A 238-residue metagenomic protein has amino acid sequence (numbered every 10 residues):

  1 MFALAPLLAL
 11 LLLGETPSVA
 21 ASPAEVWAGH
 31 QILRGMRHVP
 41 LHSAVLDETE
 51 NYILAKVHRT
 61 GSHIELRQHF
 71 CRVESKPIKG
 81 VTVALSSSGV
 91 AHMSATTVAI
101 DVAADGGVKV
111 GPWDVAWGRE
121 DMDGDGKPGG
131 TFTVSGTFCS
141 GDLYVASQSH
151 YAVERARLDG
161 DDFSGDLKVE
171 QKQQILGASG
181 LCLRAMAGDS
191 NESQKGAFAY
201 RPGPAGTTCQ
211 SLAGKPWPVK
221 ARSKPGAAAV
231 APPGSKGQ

Functional and structural regions predicted by a protein language model:
L4-L12: Hydrophobic helical h-region of N-terminal Sec-dependent signal peptides in bacterial secretory/periplasmic proteins
G14-H30, R157-G160: N-terminal helix-cap/turn-to-beta initiation motif at the start of protein domains
A21-I53: Extracytoplasmic low-complexity, Pro/Thr/Ser/Ala/Gly-rich segments that lie immediately after a secretion/anchoring
P23-M36, S62-S75, F163-L167: Short, hydrophobic/proline-enriched secondary-structure or compact coil segments at domain edges
V39, K76-I78, I175-G177, L181: Short acidic, gly/pro-rich beta-turn/loop elements at beta-sheet edges and active-site/ligand-binding grooves
L46-D162: Predominantly extracellular/secreted and cell-surface proteins with exposed, flexible low-complexity segments
T49, L143-Q238: Edge beta-strand at a domain terminus
